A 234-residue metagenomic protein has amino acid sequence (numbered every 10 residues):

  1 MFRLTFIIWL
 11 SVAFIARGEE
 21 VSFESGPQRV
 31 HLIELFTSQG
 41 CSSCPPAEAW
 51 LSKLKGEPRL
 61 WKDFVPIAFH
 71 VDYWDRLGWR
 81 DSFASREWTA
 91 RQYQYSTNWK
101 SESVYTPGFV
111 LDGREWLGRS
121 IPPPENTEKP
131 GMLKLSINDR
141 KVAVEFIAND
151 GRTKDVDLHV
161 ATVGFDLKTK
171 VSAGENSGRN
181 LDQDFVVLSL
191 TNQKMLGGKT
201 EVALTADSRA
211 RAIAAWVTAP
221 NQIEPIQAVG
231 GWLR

Functional and structural regions predicted by a protein language model:
M1-L4: Positively charged n-region of N-terminal signal peptides that target proteins for export
I7-E19: Hydrophobic h-region of N-terminal signal peptides that target proteins for export in Gram-negative bacteria
R17-H31: A short beta-strand-turn-helix
P27-S42: Short active-site neighborhood of thiol/selenol oxidoreductases, capturing the structured segment around
S43-R59: Typically the conserved alpha-helix immediately C-terminal to a functionally engaged Cys/Sec in thioredoxin-like
E48-L51, A68, T89-S96: Extracytoplasmic/secreted envelope proteins and their assembly/folding machinery, especially bacterial periplasmic
L60-T89, S103: Thiol-based oxidoreductase modules, predominantly thioredoxin-like and allied folds used for disulfide exchange
S82-G108, R114-R234: Short, conserved sequence motifs used for protein processing/export or organelle targeting and for catalysis
